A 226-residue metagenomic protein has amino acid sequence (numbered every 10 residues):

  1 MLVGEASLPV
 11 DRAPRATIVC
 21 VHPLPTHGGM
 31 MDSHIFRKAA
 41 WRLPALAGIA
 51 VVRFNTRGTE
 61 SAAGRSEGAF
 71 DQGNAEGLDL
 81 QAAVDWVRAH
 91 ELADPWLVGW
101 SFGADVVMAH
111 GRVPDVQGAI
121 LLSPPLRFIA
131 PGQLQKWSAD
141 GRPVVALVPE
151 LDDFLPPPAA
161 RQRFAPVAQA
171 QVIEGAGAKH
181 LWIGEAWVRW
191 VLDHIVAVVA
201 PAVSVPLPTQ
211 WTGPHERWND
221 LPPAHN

Functional and structural regions predicted by a protein language model:
M1-L92: Serine-hydrolase catalytic machinery in alpha/beta-hydrolase-like enzymes
P23-L24, L121-I129, P149-L151: Active-site nucleophile loop of the alpha/beta-hydrolase fold
D94-G99, L122: Short beta-strand immediately N-terminal to the catalytic nucleophile in serine-hydrolase-like folds
V98-V107: Gly/Ala-rich beta-loop-alpha elbow adjacent to hydrolase catalytic centers
G132-L134, L151-A165, W187: Short alpha-helix in the alpha/beta-hydrolase fold that links the catalytic acid
A139-G141, A146-V148, D152: Short beta-strand/loop motif that positions the catalytic acidic residue of the alpha/beta-hydrolase fold
F154, A178-W190: Catalytic histidine-centered segment of alpha/beta-hydrolase-like enzymes
A165-L181: Catalytic histidine neighborhood in serine/cysteine hydrolases with alpha/beta-hydrolase-type architecture
